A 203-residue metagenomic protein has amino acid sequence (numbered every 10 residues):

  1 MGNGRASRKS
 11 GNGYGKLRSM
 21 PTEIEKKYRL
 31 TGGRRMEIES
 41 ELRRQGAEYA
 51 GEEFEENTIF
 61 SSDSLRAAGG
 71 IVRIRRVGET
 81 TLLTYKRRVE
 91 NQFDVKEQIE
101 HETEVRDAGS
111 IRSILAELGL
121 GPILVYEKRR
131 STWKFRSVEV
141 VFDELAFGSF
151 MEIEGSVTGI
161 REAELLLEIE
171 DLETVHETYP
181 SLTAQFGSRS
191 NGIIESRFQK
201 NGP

Functional and structural regions predicted by a protein language model:
M1-S19: N-terminal amphipathic/basic-hydrophobic helices that include classical n-h-c signal peptides and signal-anchor
S19-V138, E170-P203: N-terminal strand-loop-strand beta-hairpin
Y49-A50, I160-E162: Short loop/beta submotifs within extracellular cysteine-rich repeat domains
V89-Q92, G148, G159-I160: Short, surface-exposed beta-strand-loop junctions and turns on beta-sheet-rich folds
F142-A146: A contiguous pocket-lining binding segment that forms or flanks enzyme active sites
S156: A generic "binding-loop/recognition-motif" signal
R161-E173: Long, well-ordered alpha-helical scaffolding segments within enzyme catalytic domains, especially pronounced
